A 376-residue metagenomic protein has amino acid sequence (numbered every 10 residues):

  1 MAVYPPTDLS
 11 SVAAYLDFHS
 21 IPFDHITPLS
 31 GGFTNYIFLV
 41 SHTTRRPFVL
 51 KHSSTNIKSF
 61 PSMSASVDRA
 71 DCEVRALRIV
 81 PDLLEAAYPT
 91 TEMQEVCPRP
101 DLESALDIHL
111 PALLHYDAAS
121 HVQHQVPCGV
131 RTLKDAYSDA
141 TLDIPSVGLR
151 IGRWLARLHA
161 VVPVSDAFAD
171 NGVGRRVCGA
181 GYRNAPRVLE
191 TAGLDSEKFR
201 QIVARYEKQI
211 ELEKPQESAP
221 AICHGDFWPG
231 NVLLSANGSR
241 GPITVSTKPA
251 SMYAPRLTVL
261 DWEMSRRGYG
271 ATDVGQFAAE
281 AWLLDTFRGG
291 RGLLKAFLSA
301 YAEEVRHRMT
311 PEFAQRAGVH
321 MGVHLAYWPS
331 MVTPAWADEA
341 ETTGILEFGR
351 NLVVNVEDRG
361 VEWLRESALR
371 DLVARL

Functional and structural regions predicted by a protein language model:
M1-T27: Juxta-kinase regulatory segment immediately upstream of eukaryotic protein kinase catalytic domains
L29, S41-D170: ATP-binding pocket architecture of kinase catalytic cores
T34-S41: ATP phosphate-binding glycine-rich loop
F60-S62, R69, I222, S235-A296: Active-site Asp-x-Gly
R75, A271-R308, G322-E341, E347: Active-site activation/catalytic loop segments of kinase-like enzymes and analogous catalytic loops in related
R153-E213, E357-V361: Active-site catalytic-loop/activation-segment of kinase and kinase-like phosphoryl-transfer enzymes
A219-H224, P229: Catalytic-loop of the protein kinase fold
